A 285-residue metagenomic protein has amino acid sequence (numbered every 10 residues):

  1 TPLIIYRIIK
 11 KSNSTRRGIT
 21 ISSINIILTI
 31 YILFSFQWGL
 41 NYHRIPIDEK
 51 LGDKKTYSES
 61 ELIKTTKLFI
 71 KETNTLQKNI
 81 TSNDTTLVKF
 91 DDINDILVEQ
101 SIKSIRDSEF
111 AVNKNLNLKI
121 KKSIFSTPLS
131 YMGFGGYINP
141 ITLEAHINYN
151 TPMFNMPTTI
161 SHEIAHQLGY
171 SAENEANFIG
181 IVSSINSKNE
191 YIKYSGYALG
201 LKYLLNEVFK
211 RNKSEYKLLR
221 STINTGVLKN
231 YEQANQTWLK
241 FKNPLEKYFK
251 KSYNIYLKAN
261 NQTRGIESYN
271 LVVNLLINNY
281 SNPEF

Functional and structural regions predicted by a protein language model:
P2-I27: Cytosolic-side transmembrane helix boundary signature
S23-W38: Hydrophobic membrane-insertion alpha-helices, especially the h-region of bacterial N-terminal signal peptides
G39-S108, L129: Membrane-interface segments at or immediately adjacent to transmembrane helices that form the boundary between
D53-S60, L87-D91, H146-N150, I164-L168 (+1 more regions): Second-shell loop/turn segments in exported
K114-I160: Active-site scaffold of zinc-dependent metalloenzymes
T158-N177, I181-V182: Active-site recognition of the HExxH zinc-binding catalytic motif
F178-K229: Active-site/pore-lining binding-face segments in mid-to-C-terminal subdomains
V227-F285: Pan-zinc metallopeptidase signature
